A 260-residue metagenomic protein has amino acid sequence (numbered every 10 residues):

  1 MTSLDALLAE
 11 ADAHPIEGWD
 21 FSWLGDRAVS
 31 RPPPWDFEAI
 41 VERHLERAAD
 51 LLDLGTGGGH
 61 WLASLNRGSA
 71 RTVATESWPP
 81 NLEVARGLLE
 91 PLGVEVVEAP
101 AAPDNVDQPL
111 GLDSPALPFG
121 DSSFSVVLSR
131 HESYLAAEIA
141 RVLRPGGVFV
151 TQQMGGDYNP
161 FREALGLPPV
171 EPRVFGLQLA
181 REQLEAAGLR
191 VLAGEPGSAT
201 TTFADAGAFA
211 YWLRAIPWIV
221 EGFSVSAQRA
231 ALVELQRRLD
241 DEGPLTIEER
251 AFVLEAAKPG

Functional and structural regions predicted by a protein language model:
M1-S22, R31: N-terminal, positively charged/glycine-rich alpha-helical extensions of SAM-dependent methyltransferases
F21-W23, A28-D50, H60-W61: Conserved alpha-helix/loop element of class I SAM-dependent methyltransferases that forms part of the SAM/SAH-binding
D50-A116: Class I SAM-dependent methyltransferase SAM/SAH-binding core
D113-P115, S123-E138, Q153-G155: A short SAM/SAH-binding and catalytic strip from SAM-dependent methyltransferases
Y134-V148: A short glycine-rich, Lys/Arg-flanked "PGG" loop and its adjoining helix->strand segment in the class I
Q153-P172: Short, glycine-/aromatic-enriched active-site segment of Class I SAM-dependent methyltransferases
P172-G188: Short alpha-helix
R190-G260: Conserved Class I S-adenosyl-L-methionine
